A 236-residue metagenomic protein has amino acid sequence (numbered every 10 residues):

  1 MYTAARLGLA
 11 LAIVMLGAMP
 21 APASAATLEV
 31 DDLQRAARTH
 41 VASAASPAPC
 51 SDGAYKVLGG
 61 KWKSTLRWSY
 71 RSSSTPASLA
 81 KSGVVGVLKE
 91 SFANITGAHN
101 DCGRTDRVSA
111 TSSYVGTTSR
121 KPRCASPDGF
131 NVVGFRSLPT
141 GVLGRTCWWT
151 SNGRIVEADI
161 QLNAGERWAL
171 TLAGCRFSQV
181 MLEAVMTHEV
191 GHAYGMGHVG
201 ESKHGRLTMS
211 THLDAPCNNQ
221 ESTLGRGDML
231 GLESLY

Functional and structural regions predicted by a protein language model:
M1-A25: Secretory targeting and sorting signals
S24-Y236: Zinc-dependent metalloendopeptidases
